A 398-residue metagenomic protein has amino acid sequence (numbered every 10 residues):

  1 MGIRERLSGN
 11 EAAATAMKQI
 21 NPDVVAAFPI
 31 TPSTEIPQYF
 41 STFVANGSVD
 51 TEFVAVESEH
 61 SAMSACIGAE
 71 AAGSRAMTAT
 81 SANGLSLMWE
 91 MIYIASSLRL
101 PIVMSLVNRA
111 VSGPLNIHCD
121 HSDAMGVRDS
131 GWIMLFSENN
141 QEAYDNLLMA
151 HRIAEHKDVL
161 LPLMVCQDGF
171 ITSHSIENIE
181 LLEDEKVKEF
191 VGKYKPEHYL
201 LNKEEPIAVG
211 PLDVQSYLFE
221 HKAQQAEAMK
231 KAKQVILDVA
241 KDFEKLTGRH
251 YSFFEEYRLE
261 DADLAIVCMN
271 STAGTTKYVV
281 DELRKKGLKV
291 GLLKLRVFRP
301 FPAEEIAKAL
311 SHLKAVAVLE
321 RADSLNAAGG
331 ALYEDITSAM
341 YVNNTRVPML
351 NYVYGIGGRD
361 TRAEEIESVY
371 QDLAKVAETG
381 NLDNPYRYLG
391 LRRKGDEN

Functional and structural regions predicted by a protein language model:
M1-G126, G131-W132, L148, D168 (+1 more regions): Thiamine diphosphate
S8-A12, K241-L264, K277: Glycine-/acidic-rich phosphate or pyrophosphate-binding loops and their flanking alpha/beta elements
I36-Y39, A65-I67, M88-I92, G113-C119 (+6 more regions): Short acidic, glycine/serine/threonine-rich loops at helix termini
S41-N46, Y278-L292, Y341-V342: Short helix-loop-beta junction
H118-G169, T345-R359: Conserved thiamine diphosphate
P162-E255: Conformationally flexible catalytic loops at phosphate/diphosphate-handling active centers
E260-L288, F301-K308: Redox- and metal-dependent alpha/beta enzyme cores, enriched for Fe-S-associated oxidoreductases and cofactor-handling
E320-N398: Peripheral docking tails and interdomain loops at the edges of cofactor- or intermediate-handling domains
